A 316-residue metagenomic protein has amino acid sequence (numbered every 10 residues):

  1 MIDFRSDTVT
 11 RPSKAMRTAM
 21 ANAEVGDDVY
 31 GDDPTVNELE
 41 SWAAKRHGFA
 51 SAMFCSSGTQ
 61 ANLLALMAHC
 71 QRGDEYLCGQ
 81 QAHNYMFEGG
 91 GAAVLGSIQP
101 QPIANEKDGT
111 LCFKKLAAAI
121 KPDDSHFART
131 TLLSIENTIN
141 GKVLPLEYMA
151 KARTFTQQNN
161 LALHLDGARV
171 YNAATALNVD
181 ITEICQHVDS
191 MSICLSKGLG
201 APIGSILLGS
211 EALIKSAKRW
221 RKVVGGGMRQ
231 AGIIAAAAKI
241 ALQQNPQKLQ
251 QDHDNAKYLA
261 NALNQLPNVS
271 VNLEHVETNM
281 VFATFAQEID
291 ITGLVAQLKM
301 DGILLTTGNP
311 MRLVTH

Functional and structural regions predicted by a protein language model:
I2-A23, D27-E274, T278-F285, T292-D301 (+1 more regions): Conserved PLP-enzyme active-site core in the AAT-like
